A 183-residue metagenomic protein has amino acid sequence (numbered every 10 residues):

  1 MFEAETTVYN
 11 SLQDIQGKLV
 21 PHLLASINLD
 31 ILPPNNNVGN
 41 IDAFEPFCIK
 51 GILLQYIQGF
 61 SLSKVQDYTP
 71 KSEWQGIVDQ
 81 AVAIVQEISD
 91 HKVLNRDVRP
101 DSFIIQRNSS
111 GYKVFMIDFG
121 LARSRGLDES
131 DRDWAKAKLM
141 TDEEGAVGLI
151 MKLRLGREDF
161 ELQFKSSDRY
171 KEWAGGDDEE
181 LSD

Functional and structural regions predicted by a protein language model:
M1, T6, N10-I77: Conserved structural core of kinase catalytic domains
P70-Q80, S89-N95, I105-D183: C-lobe/activation-segment region of protein kinase-like
V98: Hydrophobic HxD+1 residue recognition
D101-F103: Conserved protein-kinase catalytic-loop position immediately C-terminal to the HRD catalytic Asp
